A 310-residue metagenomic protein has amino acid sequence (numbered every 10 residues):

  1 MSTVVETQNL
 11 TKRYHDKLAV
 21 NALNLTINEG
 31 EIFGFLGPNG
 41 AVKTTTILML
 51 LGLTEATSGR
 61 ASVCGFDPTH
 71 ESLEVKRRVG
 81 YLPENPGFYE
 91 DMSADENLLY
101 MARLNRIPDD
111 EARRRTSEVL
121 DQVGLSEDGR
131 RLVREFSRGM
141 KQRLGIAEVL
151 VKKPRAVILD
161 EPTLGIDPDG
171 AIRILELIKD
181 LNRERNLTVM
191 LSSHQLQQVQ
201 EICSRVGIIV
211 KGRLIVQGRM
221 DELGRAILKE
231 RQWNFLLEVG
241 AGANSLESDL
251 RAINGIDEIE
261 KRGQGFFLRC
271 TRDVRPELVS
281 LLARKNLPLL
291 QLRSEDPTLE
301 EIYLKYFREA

Functional and structural regions predicted by a protein language model:
S2-T7, K12-V216: ABC transporter nucleotide-binding domains
G65, S72, V239-A241, R272 (+1 more regions): Short loop or secondary-structure boundary microenvironments that flank and position key functional residues
G80, N97, R106, G145 (+5 more regions): A generic structural signal for secondary-structure junctions that act as hinges or helix/strand caps at the edges
R115, V133, G263-Q264, E295: Residue-level "edge-of-site" marker
E176-R269: ABC transporter nucleotide-binding domain
C270-A310: C-terminal coupling/interaction segments
